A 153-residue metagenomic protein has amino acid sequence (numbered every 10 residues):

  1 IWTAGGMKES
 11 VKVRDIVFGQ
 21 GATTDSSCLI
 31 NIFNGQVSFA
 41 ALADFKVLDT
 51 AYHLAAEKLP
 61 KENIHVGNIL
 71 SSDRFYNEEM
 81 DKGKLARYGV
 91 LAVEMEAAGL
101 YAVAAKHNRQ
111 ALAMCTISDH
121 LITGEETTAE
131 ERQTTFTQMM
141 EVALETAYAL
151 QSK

Functional and structural regions predicted by a protein language model:
I1-K153: Glycine-rich phosphate- or other oxyanion-binding loops that anchor nucleotides, phosphorylated ligands
